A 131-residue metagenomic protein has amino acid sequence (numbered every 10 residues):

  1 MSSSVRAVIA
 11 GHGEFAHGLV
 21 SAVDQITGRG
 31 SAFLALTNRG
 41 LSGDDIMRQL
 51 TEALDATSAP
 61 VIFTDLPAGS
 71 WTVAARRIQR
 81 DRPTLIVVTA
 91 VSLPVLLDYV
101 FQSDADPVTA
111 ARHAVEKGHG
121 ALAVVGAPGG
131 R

Functional and structural regions predicted by a protein language model:
M1-R131: N-terminal loops that bind phosphate or other acidic moieties and the adjacent beta-alpha structural core
